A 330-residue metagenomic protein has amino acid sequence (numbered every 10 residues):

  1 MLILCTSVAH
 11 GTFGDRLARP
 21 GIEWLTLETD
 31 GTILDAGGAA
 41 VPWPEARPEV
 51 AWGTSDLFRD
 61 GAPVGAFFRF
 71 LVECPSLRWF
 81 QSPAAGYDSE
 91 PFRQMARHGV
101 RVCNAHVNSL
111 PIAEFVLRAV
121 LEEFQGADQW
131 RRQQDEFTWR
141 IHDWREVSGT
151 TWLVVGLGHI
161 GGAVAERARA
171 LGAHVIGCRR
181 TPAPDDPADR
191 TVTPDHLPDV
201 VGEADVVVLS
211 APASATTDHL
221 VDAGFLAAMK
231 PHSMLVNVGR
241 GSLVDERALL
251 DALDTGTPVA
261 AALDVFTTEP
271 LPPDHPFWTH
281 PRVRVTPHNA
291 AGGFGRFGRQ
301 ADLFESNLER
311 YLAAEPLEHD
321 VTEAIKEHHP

Functional and structural regions predicted by a protein language model:
M1-D60: N-terminal glycine-/charge-rich "phosphate-binding" loop or analogous flexible N-terminal tail
E49-R131: Phosphate/diphosphate ligand-binding glycine-rich loop within oxidoreductases
S55, A84, L209-P212, V238-G239 (+1 more regions): Glycine-rich, N-terminal phosphate-binding loop of Rossmann-like dinucleotide-binding domains
G65-S76, R93-R97, L226-P231, A252-G256 (+1 more regions): Short, conserved loop/helix-junction motifs that constitute active-site signature segments in enzyme catalytic cores
C103-V107, P111-F115, Q129-W130, E269-P330: C-terminal helix-to-coil terminal segments
W130-A163: Glycine-rich NAD(P)-binding loop of Rossmann-like domains
A170-P187: NAD(P)-binding Rossmann-fold cofactor-contacting core
P182-P276: Rossmann-like adenosine-cofactor binding region
